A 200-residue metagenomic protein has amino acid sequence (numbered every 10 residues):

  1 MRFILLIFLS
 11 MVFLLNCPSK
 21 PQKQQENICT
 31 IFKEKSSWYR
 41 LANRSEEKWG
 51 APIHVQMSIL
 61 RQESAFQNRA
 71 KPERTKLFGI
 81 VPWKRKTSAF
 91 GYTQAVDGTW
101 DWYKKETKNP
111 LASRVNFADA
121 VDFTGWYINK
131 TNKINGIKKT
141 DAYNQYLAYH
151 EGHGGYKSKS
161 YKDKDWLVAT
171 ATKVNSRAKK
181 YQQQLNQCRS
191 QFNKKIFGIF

Functional and structural regions predicted by a protein language model:
R2-F8: Sec-dependent signal peptide recognition, specifically the positively charged N-region followed immediately by
L14-N16: C-terminal motif of bacterial Sec signal peptides marking the signal peptidase cleavage site
P18-I196: Catalytic glycan-binding domains that act on GlcNAc-containing polysaccharides
I199-F200: Short, solvent-exposed mixed-charge patches
